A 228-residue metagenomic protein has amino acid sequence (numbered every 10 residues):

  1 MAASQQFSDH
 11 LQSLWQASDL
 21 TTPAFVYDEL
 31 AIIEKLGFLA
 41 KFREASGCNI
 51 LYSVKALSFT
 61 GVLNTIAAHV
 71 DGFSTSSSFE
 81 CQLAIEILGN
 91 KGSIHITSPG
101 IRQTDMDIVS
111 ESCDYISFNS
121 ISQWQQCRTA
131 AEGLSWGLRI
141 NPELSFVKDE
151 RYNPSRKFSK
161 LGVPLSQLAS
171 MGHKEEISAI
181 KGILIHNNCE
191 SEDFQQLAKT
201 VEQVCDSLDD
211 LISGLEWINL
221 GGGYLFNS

Functional and structural regions predicted by a protein language model:
M1-L134, A179, D210-G214: A charged N-terminal "starter" segment
E29, I140-P142: Residues immediately flanking
S74, S117, G137-R139, L184 (+1 more regions): Conserved beta-strand positions in the central sheet of alpha/beta enzyme cores
A130-G133, P142-S228: Active-site loop/helix belt of alpha/beta enzymes
